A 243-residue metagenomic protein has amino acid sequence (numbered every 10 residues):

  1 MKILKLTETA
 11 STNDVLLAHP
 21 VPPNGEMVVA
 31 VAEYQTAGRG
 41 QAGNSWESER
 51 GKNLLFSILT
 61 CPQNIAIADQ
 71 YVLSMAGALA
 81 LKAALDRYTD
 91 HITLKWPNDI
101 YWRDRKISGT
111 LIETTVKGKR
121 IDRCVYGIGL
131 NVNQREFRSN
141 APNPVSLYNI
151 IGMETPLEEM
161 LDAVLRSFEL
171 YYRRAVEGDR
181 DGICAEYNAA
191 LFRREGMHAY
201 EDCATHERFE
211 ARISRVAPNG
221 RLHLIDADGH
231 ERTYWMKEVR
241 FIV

Functional and structural regions predicted by a protein language model:
M1-R87: N-terminal lobe of the biotin/lipoate ligase/transferase fold
Q63-A68, V72-I92, W102-V243: Long, positively charged amphipathic alpha-helical accessory segments at protein N-termini or as interdomain linkers
